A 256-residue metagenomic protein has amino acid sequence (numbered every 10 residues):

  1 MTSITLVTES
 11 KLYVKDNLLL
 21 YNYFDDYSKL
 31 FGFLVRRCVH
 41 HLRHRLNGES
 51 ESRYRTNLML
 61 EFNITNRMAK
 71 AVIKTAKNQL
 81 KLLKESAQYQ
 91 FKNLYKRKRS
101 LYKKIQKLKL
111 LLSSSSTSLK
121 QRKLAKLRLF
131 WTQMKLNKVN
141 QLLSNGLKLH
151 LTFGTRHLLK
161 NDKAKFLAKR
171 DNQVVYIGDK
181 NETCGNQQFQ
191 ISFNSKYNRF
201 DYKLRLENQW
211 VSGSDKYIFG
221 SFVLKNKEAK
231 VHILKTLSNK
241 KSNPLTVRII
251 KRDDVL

Functional and structural regions predicted by a protein language model:
M1-L256: Nucleic-acid substrate recognition interfaces
